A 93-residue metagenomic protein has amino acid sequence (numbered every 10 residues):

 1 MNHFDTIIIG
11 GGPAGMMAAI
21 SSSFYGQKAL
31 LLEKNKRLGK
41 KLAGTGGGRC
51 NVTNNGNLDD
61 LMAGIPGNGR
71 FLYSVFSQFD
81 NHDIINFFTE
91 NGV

Functional and structural regions predicted by a protein language model:
N2-L31: N-terminal Rossmann-like FAD-binding beta1-loop-alpha1 element of flavoenzymes
K34-V93: Conserved N-terminal/central alpha/beta ligand/cofactor-binding core
